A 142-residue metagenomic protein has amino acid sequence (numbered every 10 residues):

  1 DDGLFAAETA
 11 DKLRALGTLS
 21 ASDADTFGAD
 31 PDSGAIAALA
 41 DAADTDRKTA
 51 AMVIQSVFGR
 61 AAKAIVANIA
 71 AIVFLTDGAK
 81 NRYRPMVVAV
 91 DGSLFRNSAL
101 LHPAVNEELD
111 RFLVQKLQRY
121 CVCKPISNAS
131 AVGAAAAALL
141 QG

Functional and structural regions predicted by a protein language model:
D1-G142: ATP-binding/phosphotransfer module of carbohydrate and carboxylate kinases, centering on a glycine-rich
